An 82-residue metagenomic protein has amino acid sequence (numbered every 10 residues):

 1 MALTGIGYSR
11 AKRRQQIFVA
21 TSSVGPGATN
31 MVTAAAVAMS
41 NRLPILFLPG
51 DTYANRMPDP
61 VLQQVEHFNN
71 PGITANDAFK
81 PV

Functional and structural regions predicted by a protein language model:
M1-V82: N-terminal alpha/beta PP-like core and its mobile active-site loop of ThDP/TPP-dependent enzymes
